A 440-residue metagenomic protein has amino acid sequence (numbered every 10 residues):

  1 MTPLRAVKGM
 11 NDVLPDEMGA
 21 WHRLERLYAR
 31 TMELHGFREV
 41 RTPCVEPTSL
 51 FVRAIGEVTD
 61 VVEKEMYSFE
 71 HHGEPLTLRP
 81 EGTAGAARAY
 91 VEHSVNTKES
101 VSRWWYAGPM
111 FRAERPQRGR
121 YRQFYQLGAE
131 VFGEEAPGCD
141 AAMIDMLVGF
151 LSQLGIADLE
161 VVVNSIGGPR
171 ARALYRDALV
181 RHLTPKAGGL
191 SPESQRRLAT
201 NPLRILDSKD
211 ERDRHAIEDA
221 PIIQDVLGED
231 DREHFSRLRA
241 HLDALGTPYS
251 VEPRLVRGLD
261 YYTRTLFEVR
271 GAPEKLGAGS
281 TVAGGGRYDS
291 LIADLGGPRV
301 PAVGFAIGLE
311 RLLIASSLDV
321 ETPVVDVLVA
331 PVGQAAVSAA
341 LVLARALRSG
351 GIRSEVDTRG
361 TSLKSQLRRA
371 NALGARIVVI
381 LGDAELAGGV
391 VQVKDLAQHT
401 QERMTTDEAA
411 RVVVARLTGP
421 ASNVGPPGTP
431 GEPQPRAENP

Functional and structural regions predicted by a protein language model:
M1-P440: TRNA-recognition modules of translation machinery and tRNA-sensing kinases, especially anticodon-binding
